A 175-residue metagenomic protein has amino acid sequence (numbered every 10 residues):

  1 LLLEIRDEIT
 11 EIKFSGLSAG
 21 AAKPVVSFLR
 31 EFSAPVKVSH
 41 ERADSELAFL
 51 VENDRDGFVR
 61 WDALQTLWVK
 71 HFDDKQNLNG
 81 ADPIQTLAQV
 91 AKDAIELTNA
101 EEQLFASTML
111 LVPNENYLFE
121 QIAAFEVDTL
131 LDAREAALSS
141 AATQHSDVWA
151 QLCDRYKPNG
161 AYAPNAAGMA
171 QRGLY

Functional and structural regions predicted by a protein language model:
L1-L2, P35: Short small/polar-residue motifs
L2-L3, D7-L17: Exposed aromatic-hydrophobic patches
S15-Y175: Long, ordered, helix-rich scaffold segments
